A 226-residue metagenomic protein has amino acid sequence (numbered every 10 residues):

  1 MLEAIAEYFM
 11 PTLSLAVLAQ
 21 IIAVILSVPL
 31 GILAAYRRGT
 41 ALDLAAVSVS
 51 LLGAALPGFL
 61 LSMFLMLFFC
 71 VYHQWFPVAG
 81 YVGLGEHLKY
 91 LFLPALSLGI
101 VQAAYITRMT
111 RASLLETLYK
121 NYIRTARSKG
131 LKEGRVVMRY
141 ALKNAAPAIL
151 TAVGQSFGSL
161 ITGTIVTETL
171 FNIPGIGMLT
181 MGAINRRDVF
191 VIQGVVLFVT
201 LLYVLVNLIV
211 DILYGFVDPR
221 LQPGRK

Functional and structural regions predicted by a protein language model:
M1-E3: Short membrane-interfacial helix/loop motifs at transmembrane-helix boundaries
A6-L42, G58, G83-K226: Alpha-helical transmembrane segments of integral membrane proteins, especially multi-pass inner/plasma-membrane
S48-P77, S97-A103: Membrane-water interface segments at the C-terminal ends of transmembrane alpha-helices in multi-pass inner-membrane
